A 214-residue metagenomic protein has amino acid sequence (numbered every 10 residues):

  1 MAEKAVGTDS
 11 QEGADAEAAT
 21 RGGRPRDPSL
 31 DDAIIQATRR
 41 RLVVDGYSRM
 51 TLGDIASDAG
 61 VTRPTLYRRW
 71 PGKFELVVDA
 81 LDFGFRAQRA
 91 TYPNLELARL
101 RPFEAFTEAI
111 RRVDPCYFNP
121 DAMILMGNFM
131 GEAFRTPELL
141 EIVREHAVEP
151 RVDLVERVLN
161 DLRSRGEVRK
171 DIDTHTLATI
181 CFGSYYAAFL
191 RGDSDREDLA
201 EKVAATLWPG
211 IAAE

Functional and structural regions predicted by a protein language model:
M1-D58, R68-E75: Basic, helix-initiating cap at the start of DNA-binding domains
M1-T20, E108-P115, R157-S164, I180 (+1 more regions): C-terminal peripheral helix-coil segments that are non-catalytic and often amphipathic
L42-D45, T51-L52, T62-R63, K73-G84 (+3 more regions): Amphipathic alpha-helical segments enriched in hydrophobic/aromatic and basic residues that form the DNA-contacting
R69-W70, V143, A147, Y186-A187: Tryptophan-centric aromatic hotspots in well-structured domains and transmembrane helices
D79, Y92-M123, H175-L177: Hydrophobic alpha-helical connector segments
E104, F118-N128, P137-S164: Amphipathic alpha-helical packing segments from all-alpha helical-bundle domains
I142-A147, S164-I180, D198: All-alpha amphipathic helical-bundle segments outside canonical DNA-binding/catalytic cores that form hydrophobic
